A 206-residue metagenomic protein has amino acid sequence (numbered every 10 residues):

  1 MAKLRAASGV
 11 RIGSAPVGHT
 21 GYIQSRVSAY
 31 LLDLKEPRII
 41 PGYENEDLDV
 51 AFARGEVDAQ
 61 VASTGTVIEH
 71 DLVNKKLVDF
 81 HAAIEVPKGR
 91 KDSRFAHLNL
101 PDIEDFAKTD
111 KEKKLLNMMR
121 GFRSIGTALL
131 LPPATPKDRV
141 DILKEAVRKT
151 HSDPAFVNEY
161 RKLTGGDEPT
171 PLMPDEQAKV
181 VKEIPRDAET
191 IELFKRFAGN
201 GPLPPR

Functional and structural regions predicted by a protein language model:
M1-R54, I103, A107-K114, F122-E159: Hinge/capping helix and adjacent helix->loop/strand transition within the periplasmic-binding protein
S8-R11, A53-A62, K75-D79, V147 (+1 more regions): Alpha-to-beta junction loops
R26-L31, E46-Q60, G65, E69-K76 (+1 more regions): Short helices/loops that flank or line small-molecule/ion binding pockets
P41-N45, S63-V67, I84-R90: Glycine-rich beta-alpha junction loops
H70-H151, E189-E192, N200-R206: C-terminal lobe and pocket-closing loops of periplasmic/extracytoplasmic Venus-flytrap solute-binding proteins
E85-K91, I103, R148, S152 (+1 more regions): Mature extracytoplasmic/periplasmic domains
P154, L172-R206: Extracellular/periplasmic bilobal clamshell ligand-binding domains
